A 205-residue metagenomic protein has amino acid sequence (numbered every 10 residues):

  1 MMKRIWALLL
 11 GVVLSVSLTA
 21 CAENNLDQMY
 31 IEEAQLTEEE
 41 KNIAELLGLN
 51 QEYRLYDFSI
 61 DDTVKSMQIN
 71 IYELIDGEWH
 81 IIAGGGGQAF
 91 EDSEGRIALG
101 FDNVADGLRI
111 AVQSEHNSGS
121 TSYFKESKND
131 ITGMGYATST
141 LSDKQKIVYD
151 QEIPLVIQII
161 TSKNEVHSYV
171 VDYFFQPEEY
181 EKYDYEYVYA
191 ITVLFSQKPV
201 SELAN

Functional and structural regions predicted by a protein language model:
M1-V12: Positively charged n-region of N-terminal signal peptides that target proteins for export
W6, K41-I43, Q176-Y180: Sparse, context-dependent recognition of short Cys/His-centered cofactor- or disulfide-binding micro-motifs
V12-L14, Y56: Intrinsic disorder/low-complexity segments
S17-A20: C-terminal motif of bacterial Sec signal peptides marking the signal peptidase cleavage site
A22-D92: N-terminal export/targeting and maturation segments
G86-N205: Extracytoplasmic electrostatic interaction patches
